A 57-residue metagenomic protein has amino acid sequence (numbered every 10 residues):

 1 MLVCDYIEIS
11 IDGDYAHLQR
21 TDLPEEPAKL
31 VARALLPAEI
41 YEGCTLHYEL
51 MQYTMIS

Functional and structural regions predicted by a protein language model:
M1-D12: Structural detector for short beta-strands of small beta-barrel domains
G13-L18: Short aromatic-glycine-enriched beta-strand elements
Q19-P27: OB-fold (S1/OB) nucleic-acid-binding surfaces
E26-A38: Beta-strand/loop nucleic-acid-binding surfaces
L35-H47: Short nucleic-acid-contacting surface segments enriched for D/E, G, S/T with interspersed K/R
L50-S57: Short, Lys/Arg- and Gly-enriched loop/turn segments at beta-strand edges
